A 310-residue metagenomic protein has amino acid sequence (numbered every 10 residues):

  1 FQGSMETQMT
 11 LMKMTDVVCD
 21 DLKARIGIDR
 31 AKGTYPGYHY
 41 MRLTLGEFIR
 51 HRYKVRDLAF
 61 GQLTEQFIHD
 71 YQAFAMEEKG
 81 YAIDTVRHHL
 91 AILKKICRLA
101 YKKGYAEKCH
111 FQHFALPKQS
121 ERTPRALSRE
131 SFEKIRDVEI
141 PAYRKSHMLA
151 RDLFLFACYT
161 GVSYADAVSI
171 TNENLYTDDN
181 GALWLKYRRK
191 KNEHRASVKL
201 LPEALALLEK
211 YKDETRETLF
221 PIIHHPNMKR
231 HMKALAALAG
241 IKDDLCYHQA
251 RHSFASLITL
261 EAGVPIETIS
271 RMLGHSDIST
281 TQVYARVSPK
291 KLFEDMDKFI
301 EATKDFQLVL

Functional and structural regions predicted by a protein language model:
Q2-R42: Short, aromatic/basic-rich helix-turn unit that serves as a nucleic-acid recognition element
G33, Y40-H51, L58, E77-Q112 (+1 more regions): N-terminal DNA-binding recognition helix of tyrosine site-specific recombinases/integrases
I83, R87-H89, A106-Y164, E214 (+1 more regions): Basic, Lys/Arg- and aromatic-enriched nucleic-acid-binding interface segment
A115-L116, E121, R125, R129 (+2 more regions): Conserved tyrosine-mediated DNA breakage-rejoining catalytic core shared by Y-recombinases
A126, R189-E193, L205, H225 (+1 more regions): Catalytic-site neighborhood detector that most strongly recognizes the C-terminal catalytic loop/helix of tyrosine
L155, Y159-D166, A234, R251-S276 (+1 more regions): C-terminal catalytic core of tyrosine-transesterase DNA break-rejoin enzymes
K190-E209, D213-A234, C246: C-terminal catalytic core of Y-nucleophile DNA break-rejoin enzymes
F299-L310: C-terminal secondary-structure termini that scaffold catalytic or DNA-interacting sites
